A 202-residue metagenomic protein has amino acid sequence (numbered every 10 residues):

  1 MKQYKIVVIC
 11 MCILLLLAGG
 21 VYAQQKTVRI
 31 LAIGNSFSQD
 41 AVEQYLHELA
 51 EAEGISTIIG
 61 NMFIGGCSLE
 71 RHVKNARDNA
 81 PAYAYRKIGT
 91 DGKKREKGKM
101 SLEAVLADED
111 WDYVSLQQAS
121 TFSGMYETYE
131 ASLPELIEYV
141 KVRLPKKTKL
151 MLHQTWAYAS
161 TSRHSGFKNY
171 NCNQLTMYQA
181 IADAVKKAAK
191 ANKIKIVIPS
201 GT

Functional and structural regions predicted by a protein language model:
M1-V8: Bacterial N-terminal signal peptides that target proteins for export
V8-A18: Bacterial N-terminal signal peptides
G19-A23: Sec/Tat signal peptide C-region and signal peptidase I cleavage site
Q25, A52-G54, P145, A191: Short, well-ordered coil/turn elements that cap or connect secondary structure elements
V28, D40-Y129: Conserved SGNH/GDSL esterase-like catalytic core that processes O-acyl groups on lipids and polysaccharides
L31-I33, H153: Short hydrophobic segments within beta-strands
G34-S38: Short polar catalytic/cofactor-binding loops
G98-T202: Alpha-helical cap/lid subdomain in secreted, periplasmic, or secretory-pathway luminal O-acyl-processing enzymes
